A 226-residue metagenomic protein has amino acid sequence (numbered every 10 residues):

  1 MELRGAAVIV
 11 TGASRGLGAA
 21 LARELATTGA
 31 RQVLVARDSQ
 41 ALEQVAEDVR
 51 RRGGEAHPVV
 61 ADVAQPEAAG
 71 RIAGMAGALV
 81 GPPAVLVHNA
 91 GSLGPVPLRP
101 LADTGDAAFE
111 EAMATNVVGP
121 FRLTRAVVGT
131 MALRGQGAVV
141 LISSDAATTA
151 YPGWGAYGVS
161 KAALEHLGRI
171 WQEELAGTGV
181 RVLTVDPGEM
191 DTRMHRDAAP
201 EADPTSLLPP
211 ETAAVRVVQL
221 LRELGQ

Functional and structural regions predicted by a protein language model:
A7, S14-R15: Conserved glycine-rich cofactor-binding loop
A30-V45: Conserved glycine-rich Rossmann-like NAD(P)H-binding loop of the short-chain dehydrogenase/reductase
S39, V60-I72, D106: The beta1-alpha1 cofactor-binding region of Rossmann-like NAD(H)/NADP(H)-dependent oxidoreductases
P97-L101, G105-E110: Substrate-binding pocket helix/loop in short-chain dehydrogenase/reductase
T124, S160: Active-site helix of classical SDR
S144: Residue(s) in the substrate-gating loop at a strand-loop-helix junction that position the organic substrate next
G177-V180, T184-V185, T192, P200-Q226: C-terminal helical subdomain
